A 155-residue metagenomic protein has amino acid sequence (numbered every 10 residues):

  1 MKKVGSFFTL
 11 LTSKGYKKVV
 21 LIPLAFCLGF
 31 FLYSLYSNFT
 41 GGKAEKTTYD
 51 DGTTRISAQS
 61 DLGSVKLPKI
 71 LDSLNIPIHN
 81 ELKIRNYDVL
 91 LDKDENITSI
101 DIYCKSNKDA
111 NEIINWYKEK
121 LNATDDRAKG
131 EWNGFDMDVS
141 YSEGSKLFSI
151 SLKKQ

Functional and structural regions predicted by a protein language model:
K2-Q155: An acidic-aromatic pocket/loop used at catalytic or ligand-binding sites
